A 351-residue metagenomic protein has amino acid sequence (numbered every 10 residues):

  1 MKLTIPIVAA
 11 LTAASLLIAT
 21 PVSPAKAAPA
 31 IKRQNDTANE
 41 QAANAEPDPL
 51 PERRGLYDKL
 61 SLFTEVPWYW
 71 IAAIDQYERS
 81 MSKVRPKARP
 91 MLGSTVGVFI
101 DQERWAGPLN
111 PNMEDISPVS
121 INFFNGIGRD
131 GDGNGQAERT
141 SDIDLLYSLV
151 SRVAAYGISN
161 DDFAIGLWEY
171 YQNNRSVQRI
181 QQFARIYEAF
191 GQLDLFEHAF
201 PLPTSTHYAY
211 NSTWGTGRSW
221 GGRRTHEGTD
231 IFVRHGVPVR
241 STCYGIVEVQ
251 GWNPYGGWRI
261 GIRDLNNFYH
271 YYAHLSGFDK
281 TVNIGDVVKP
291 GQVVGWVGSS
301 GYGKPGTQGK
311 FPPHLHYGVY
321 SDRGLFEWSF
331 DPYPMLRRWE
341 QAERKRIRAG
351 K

Functional and structural regions predicted by a protein language model:
K2-K59: N-terminal export signals and maturation junctions of secreted/periplasmic proteins
N39-F190: Catalytic glycan-binding domains that act on GlcNAc-containing polysaccharides
E52, V66-I71, S205, R224-G228 (+4 more regions): Extracytoplasmic
E78-S82, G217, G236-V237, W252-Y255 (+4 more regions): Solvent-exposed loop/turn segments at secondary-structure junctions within structured extracellular/periplasmic domains
Q181-W258, R346-K351: Surface-exposed, glycine-biased beta-strand/turn segments
F196, K310-K351: Acidic, glycine-rich catalytic/binding loops that coordinate metals and/or anionic ligands
V239, G245-V247, G285-S300: A structural signal for short beta-strand/turn segments enriched in small hydrophobics and glycine
T242-I284, P305-P313: Zn2+-dependent peptidoglycan hydrolase active-site motif and core
